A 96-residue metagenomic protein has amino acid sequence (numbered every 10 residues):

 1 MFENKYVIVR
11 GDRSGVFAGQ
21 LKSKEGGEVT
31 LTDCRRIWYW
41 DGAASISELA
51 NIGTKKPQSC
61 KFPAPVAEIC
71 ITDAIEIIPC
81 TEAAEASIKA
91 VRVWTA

Functional and structural regions predicted by a protein language model:
M1-A96: Conserved RNA-binding domains used in RNP assembly and mRNA/RNA metabolism
